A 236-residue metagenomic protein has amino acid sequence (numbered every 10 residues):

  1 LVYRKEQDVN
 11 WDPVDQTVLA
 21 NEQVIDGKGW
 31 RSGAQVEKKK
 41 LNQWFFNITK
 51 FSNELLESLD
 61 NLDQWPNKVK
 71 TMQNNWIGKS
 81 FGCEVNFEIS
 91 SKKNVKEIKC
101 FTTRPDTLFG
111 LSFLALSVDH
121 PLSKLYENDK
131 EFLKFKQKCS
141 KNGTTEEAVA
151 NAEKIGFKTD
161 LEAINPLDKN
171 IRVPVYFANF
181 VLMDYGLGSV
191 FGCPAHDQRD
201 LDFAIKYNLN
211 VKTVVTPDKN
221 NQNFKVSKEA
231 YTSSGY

Functional and structural regions predicted by a protein language model:
L1-K50, I89-Y236: Non-cofactor substrate-recognition interfaces
S58: TRNA-recognition modules of translation machinery and tRNA-sensing kinases, especially anticodon-binding
L62: N-terminal segment of the canonical double-stranded RNA-binding domain
P66-F87: Catalytic cores of enzymes that engage adenine nucleotides and/or redox cofactors via long glycine-rich, Lys/Arg/His
